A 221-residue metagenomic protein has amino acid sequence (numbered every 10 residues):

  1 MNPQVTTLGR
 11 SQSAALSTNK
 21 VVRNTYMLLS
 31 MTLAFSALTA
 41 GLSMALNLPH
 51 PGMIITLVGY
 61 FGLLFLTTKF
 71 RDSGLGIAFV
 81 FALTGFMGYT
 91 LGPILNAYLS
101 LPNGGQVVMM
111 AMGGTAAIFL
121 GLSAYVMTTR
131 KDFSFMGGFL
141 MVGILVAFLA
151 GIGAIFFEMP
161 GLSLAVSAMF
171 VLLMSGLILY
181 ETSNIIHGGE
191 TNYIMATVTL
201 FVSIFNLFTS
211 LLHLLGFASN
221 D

Functional and structural regions predicted by a protein language model:
M1-D221: A hydrophobic alpha-helical transmembrane-helix feature that marks the membrane cores and membrane-interface segments
